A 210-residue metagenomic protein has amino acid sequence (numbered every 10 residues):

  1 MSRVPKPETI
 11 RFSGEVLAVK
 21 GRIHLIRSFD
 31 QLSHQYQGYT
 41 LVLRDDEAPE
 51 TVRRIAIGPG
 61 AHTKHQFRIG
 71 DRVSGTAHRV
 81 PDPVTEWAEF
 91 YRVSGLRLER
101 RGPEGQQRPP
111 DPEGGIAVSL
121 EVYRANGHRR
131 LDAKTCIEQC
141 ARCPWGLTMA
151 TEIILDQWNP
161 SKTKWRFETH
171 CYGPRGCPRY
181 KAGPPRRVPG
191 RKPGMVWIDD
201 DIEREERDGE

Functional and structural regions predicted by a protein language model:
V4-Y36, C140-C143: Structural detector for short beta-strands of small beta-barrel domains
P7-T9, H34-G38, E50, R72 (+1 more regions): A general secondary-structure signal for short beta-strands and their flanking turns/coil in non-transmembrane regions
S13-V16, S74-T76, F90: Conserved beta-strand residues within beta-sheet cores
E15, V19-R22, D46, V80 (+2 more regions): Residue-level recognition of beta-strand microenvironments
L25-I55, L155-N159, K164-C171: OB-fold (S1/OB) nucleic-acid-binding surfaces
G58-T76: Short nucleic-acid-contacting surface segments enriched for D/E, G, S/T with interspersed K/R
H78-I116: OB-fold/S1-family single-stranded nucleic acid-binding modules
G105-E210: Nucleic-acid-binding small beta-barrel platforms of the OB/S1 family and closely associated recruitment extensions
